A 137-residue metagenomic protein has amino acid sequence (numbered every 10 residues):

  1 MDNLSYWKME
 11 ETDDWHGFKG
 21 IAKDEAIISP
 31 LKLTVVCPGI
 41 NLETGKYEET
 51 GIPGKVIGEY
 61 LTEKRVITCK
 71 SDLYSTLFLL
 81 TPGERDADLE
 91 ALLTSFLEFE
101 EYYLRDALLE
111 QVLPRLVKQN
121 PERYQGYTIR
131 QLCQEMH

Functional and structural regions predicted by a protein language model:
M1-H137: Non-catalytic terminal extensions of PLP-dependent enzymes
